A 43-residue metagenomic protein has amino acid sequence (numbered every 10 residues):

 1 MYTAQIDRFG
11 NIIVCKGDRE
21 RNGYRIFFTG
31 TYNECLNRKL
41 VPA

Functional and structural regions predicted by a protein language model:
M1-Y24: Short aromatic-glycine-(Arg/Gly/Cys) micro-motifs in beta-strand/loop hairpins
K16-A43: A short, charged, amphipathic alpha-helix used as a generic interaction element across diverse proteins
